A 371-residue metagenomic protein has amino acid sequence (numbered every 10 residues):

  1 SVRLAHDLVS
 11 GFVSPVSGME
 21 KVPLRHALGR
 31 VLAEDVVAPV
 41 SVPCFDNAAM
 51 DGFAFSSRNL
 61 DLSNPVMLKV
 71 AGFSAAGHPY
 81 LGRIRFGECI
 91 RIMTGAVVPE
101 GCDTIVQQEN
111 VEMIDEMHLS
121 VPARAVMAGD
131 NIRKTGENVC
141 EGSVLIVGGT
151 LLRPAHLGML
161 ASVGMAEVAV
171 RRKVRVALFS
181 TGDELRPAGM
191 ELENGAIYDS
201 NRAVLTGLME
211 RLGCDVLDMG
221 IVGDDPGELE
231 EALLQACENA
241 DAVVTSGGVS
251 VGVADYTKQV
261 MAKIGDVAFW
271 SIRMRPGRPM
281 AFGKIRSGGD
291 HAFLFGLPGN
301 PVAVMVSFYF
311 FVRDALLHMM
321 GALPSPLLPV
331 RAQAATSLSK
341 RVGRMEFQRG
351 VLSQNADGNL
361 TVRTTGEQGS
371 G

Functional and structural regions predicted by a protein language model:
S1-P65: Intrinsically disordered, low-complexity, positively charged segments
M19-V22, K69-A71, L145-V147, P329-S337: Short amphipathic
A27-S41, P79-R91, C140, F282-H291: Short, hydrophobic/aliphatic alpha-helical segments
V37-S41, I92, G129-I132, A161-E167 (+4 more regions): Glycine-rich, charged/polar anion/phosphate-binding loops that engage phosphate groups from diverse ligands
N47, P324-G371: C-terminal terminal segments
F53-D218, G223, T361, G366: Short, glycine/charged-enriched hinge/interface segments at domain edges or termini
N110-M113, I272, F282, G350-L352: A structural signal for short hydrophobic beta-strand segments in well-ordered beta-sheet cores
D183, A196, R202, R211-P329: Short glycine/threonine-rich loop/turn motifs
